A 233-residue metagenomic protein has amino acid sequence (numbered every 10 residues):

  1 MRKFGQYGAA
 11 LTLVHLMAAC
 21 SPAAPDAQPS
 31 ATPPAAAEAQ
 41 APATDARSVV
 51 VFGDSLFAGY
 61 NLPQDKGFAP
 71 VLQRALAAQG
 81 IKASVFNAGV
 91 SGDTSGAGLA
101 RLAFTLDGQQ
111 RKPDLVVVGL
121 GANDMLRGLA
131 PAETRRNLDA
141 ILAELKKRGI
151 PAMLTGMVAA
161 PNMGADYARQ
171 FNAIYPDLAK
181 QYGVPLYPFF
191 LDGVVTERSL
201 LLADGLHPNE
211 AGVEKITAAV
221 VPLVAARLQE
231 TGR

Functional and structural regions predicted by a protein language model:
M1-A10: Bacterial N-terminal signal peptides that target proteins for export
L13: PRPP-associated nucleotide enzymes
L16-A19: C-terminal motif of bacterial Sec signal peptides marking the signal peptidase cleavage site
S21-A24: Bacterial signal peptide processing site
P29-D93, R101-K112: Serine-esterase "nucleophile elbow" of acetyl-processing enzymes
I81, L99-R233: Alpha-helical cap/lid subdomain in secreted, periplasmic, or secretory-pathway luminal O-acyl-processing enzymes
G96: Short, glycine/charge-rich flexible loops or terminal/linker lids adjacent to PRPP-binding catalytic cores
